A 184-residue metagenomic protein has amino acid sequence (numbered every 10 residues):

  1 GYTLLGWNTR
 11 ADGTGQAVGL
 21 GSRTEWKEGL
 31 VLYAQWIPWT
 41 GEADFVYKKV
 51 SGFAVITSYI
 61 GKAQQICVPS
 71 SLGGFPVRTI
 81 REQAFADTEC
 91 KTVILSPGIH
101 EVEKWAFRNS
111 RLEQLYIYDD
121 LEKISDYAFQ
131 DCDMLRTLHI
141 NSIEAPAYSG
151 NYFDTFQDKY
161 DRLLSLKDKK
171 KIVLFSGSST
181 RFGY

Functional and structural regions predicted by a protein language model:
G1, S58-Y59, S71, Q83-F85: Acidic, Ser/Thr
G1-G21: Surface-exposed interfaces of beta-sheet-rich extracellular modules
R10-T14, P38-W39, G61-A63, G73: Acidic glycine-/aspartate-rich tracts in secreted/extracellular proteins
Q16-W39: Conserved "repeat-terminator" motif of extracellular CCP/Sushi domains
D44-S51, G61-R78, T88-E101, S110-K123 (+1 more regions): Structural signature of tandem-repeat unit edges
A54, Q65, R181-Y184: Short, solvent-exposed loop/turn elements at domain surfaces
A147-Y184: Serine-esterase "nucleophile elbow" of acetyl-processing enzymes
